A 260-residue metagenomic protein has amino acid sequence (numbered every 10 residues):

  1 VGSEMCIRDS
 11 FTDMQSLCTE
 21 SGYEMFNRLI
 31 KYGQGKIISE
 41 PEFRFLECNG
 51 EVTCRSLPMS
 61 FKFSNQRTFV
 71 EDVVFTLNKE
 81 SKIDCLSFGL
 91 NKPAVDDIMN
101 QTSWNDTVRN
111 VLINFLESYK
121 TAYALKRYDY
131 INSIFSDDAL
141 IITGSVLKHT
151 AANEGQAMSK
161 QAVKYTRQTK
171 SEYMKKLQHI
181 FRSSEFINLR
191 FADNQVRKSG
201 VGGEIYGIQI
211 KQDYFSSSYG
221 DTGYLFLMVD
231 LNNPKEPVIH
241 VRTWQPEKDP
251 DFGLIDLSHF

Functional and structural regions predicted by a protein language model:
G2-I7: Short, small-residue-biased leader/transition segments that mark boundaries at the very start of proteins
D9-Q15: Post-signal-peptide N-terminal segment of Sec-exported extracytoplasmic proteins
D13, S21-R28, T107, V111-N114 (+5 more regions): Extracytoplasmic/secreted proteins, especially bacterial periplasmic and envelope-associated proteins
S16-T19, K120-A124, S136, L140 (+1 more regions): Sec-exported extracytoplasmic/periplasmic mature domains
G22-T76, G155-Y219: Surface-exposed, charged secondary-structure patches
N49-K126, Y130-K164: Juxtamembrane and targeting peptides
F63-V108, V201-Q209, D213-F260: Short beta-strand edge/turn micro-motifs at domain boundaries
K126-D129, I187, K235-P237: Loop/turn elements at helix/coil->beta-strand transitions in domains of secreted/extracellular proteins
